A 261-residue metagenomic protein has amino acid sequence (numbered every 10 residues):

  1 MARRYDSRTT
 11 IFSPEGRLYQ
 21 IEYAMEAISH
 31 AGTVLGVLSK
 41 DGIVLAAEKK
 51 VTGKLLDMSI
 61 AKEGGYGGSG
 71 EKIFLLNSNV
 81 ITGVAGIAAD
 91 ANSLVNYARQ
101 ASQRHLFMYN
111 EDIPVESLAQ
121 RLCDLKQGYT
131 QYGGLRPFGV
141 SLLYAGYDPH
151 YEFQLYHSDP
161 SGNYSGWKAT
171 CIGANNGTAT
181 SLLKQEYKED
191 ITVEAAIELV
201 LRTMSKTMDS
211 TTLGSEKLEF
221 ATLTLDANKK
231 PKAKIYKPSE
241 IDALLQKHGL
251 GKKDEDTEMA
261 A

Functional and structural regions predicted by a protein language model:
M1-A261: Long, low-complexity N-terminal extensions
